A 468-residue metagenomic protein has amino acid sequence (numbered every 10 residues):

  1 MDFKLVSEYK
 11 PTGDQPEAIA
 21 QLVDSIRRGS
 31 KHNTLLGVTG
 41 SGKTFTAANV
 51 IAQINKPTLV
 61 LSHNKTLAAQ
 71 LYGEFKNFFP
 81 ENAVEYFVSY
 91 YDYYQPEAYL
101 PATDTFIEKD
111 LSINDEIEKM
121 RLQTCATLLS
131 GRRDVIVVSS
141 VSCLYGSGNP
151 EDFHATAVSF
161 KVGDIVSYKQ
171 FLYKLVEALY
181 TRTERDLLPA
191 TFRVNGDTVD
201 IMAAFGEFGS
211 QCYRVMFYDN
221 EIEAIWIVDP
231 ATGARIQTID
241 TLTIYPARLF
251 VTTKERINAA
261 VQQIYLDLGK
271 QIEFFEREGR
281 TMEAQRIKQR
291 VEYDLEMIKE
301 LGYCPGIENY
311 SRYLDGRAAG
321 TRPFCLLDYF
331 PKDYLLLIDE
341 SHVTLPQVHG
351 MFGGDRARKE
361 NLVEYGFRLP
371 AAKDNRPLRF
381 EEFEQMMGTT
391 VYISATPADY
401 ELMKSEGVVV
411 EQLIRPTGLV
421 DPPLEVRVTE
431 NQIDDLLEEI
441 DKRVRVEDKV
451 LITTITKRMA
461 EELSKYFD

Functional and structural regions predicted by a protein language model:
M1-D468: ASCE RecA-like P-loop NTPase motor cores that couple ATP hydrolysis to mechanical translocation on nucleic acids
